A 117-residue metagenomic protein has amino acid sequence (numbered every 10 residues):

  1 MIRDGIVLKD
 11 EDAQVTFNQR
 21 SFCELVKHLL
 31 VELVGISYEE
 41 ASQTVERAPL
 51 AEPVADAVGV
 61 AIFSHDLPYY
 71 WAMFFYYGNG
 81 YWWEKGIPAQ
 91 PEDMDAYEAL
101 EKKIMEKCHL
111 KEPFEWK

Functional and structural regions predicted by a protein language model:
M1-K117: C-terminal alpha-helical interaction appendages
